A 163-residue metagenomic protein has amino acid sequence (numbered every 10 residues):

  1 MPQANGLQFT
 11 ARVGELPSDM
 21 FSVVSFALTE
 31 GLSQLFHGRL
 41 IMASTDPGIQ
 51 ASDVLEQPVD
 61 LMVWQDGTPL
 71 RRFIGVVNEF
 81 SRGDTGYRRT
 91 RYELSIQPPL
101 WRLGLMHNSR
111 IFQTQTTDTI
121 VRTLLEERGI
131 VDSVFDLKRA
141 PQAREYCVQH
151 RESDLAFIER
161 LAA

Functional and structural regions predicted by a protein language model:
M1-A163: Amphipathic alpha-helical and helix-coil boundary elements used as assembly and membrane-proximal scaffolds
